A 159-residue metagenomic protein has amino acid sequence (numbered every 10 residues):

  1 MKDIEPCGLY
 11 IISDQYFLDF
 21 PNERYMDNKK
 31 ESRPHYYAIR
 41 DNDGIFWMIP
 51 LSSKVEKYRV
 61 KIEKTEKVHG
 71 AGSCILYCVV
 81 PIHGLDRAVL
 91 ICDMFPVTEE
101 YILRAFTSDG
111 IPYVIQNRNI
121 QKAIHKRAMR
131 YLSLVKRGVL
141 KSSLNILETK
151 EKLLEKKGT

Functional and structural regions predicted by a protein language model:
K2, T65-T159: C-terminal terminal-subdomain/extension
K2-I4, G8-E31: An N-terminal domain-cap segment
I4-C7, D43, D86: Sequence-level motif detector for i,i+2 pairs with an aromatic at +2
G8-Y10, F46, V89-F95: A broad, low-specificity signal marking well-ordered, structured residues that form hydrophobic/aromatic
S13, S52, T98: Residues at the C-termini of beta-strands that transition into short coil/loop
Y16, V55, Y101: Residue-level detector of flexible, active-site-proximal loop/helix-junction positions within diverse enzyme catalytic
N28-S32, D41-V80: Compact nucleic-acid interaction/catalytic patches
